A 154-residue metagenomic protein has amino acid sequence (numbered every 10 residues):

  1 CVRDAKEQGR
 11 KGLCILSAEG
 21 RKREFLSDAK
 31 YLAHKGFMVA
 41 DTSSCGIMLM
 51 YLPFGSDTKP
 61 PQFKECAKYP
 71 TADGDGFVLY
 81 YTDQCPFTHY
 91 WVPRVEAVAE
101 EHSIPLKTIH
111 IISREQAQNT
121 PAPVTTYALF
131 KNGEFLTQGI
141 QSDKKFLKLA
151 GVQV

Functional and structural regions predicted by a protein language model:
C1-E7, K30, H34: Conserved acetyl-CoA-binding loop-helix of GNAT-fold acetyltransferases
A5-E24: Conserved GNAT acetyl-CoA-binding A-motif
E19-C45: Conserved active-site alpha-helix within GNAT-family acetyltransferase domains
S44-K68: C-terminal "cap" of GNAT-fold acetyltransferases
E65-E101: Local sequence-structure signature of Cys/Sec-based thiol-disulfide redox active-site neighborhoods
P105-T125: Thioredoxin-like thiol-disulfide oxidoreductase module
P121-F130, Q141: Structural micro-motif
K131-V154: Non-catalytic, surface beta->alpha helical segment in thiol-disulfide oxidoreductase systems
